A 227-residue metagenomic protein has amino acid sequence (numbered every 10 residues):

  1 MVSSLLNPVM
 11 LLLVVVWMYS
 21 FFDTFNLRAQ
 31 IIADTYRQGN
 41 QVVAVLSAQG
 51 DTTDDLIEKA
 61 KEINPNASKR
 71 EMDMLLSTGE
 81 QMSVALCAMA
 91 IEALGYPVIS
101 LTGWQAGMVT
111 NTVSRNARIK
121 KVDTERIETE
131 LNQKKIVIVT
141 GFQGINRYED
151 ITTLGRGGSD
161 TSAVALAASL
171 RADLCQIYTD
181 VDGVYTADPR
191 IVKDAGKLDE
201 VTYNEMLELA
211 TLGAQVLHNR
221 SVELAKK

Functional and structural regions predicted by a protein language model:
M1-S3, L11-E223: Nucleotide/pyrophosphate-binding catalytic subdomain
K226: An anion/pyrophosphate-binding glycine-rich loop and adjacent beta-alpha core in soluble alpha-beta enzymes
